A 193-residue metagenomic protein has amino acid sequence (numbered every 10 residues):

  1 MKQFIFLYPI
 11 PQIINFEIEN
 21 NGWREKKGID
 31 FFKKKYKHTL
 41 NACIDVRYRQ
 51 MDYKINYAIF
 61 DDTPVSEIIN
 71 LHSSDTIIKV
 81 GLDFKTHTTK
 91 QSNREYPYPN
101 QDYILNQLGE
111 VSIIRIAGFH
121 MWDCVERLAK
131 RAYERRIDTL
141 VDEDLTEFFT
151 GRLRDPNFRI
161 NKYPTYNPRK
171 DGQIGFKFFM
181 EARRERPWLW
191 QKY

Functional and structural regions predicted by a protein language model:
M1-I10, I116: Short, hydrophobic/glycine-enriched beta-strand segments
Q12-E17, N21-R24, D52-Y53, T63-Y193: Active-site-adjacent betaalpha module
G22, G28-D30, T39, C43-I44: Cytosolic catalytic domains that perform sulfur/thiol-centered chemistry
D30-K37, F149, L153: Catalytic phosphate/metal-binding cores of nucleic-acid and nucleotide-processing enzymes, i.e., regions that mediate
Y36-P64: Von Willebrand factor
